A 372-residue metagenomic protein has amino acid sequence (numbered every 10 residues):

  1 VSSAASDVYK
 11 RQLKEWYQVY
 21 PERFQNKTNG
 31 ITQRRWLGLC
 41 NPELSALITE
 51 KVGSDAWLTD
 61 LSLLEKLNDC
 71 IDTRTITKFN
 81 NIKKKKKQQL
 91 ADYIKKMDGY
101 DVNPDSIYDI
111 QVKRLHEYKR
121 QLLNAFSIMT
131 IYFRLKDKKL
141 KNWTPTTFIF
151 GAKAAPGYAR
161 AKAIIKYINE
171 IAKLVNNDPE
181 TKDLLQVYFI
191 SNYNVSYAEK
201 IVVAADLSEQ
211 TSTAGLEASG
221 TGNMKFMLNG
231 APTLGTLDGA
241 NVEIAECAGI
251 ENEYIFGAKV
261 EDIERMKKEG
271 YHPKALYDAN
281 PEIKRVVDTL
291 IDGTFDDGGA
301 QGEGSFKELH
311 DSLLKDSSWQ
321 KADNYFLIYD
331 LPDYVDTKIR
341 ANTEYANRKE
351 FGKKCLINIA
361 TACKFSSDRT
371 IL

Functional and structural regions predicted by a protein language model:
V1-A5, Y9: Single conserved hydrophobic/aromatic residue that forms the stacking wall/gate of nucleotide- or nucleobase-binding
S6-D7, Q33-W36, E117-Y118, N124-A125 (+7 more regions): Flexible loop/turn segments at secondary-structure boundaries
K14-V19, Y100-V102, Y132-T144, E170-Q186 (+5 more regions): Secondary-structure transition/capping motifs at alpha-helix termini and the adjoining loop/turn into the next element
E15, Y20, T28-D69, V203-A204 (+1 more regions): Catalytic binding pocket for nucleotide-activated donors in carbohydrate/polymer assembly enzymes
T28-K113, E117-R120: Structured, charged N-terminal subsegments at the starts of enzyme catalytic cores and at intra-chain domain/subunit
L64-F79, G99-E117, P145-A161, K182-S191 (+5 more regions): Glycine- and acidic
K84-E199: Long, K/E/R/D-enriched contiguous segments that form extended
A341, R369-L372: C-terminal alpha-helical cap of glycosyltransferases
